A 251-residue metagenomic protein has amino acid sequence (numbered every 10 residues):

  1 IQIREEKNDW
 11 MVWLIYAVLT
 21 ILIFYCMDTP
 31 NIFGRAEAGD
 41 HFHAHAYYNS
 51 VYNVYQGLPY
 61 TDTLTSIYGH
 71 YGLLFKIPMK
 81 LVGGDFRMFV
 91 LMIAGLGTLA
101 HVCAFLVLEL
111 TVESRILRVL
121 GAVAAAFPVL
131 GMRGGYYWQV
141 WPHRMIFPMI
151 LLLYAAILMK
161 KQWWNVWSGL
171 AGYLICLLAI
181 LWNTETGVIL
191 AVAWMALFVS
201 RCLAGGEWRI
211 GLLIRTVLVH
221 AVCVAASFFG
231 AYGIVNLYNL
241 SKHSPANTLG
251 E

Functional and structural regions predicted by a protein language model:
I1-D28, V219: Start-transfer (signal-anchor) and selected internal transmembrane alpha helices of multi-pass inner/ER membrane
Q2-N8, L108-I116, K160-W167, G205-L213: Membrane-interface helix-boundary motifs at transmembrane edges
I23-G72, K80-L96, C103, A126-V129 (+2 more regions): Transmembrane catalytic cores of multi-pass membrane glycosyltransferases and polysaccharide-assembly enzymes
L74-K76, H101-V102, A125-V129, A171-L177: Hydrophobic, membrane-inserted alpha-helices
M92-G95, A104-E113, A155, M159: Transmembrane-helix signature of membrane-embedded glycosylation machinery that interfaces with polyprenol carriers
I116-M159, W182: Membrane-interface micro-motifs in multi-pass membrane enzymes
V119-G121, I157-A179, W208-L218: Short hydrophobic alpha-helices at membrane interfaces in multi-pass membrane enzymes
H143-W163, G172-C176, M195-R201: Specific aromatic-rich, kink-prone transmembrane helix
